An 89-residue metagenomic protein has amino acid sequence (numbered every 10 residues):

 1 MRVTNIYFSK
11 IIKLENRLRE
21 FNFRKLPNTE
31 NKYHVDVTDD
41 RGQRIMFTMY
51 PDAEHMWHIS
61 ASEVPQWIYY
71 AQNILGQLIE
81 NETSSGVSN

Functional and structural regions predicted by a protein language model:
M1-N28: Negatively charged, low-complexity tracts enriched in Asp/Glu with abundant Ser/Thr
N5, Q43-N89: Acidic, low-complexity intrinsically disordered segments
Y7-S9, K32-H34, R44: Exposed beta-strand and adjacent loop surfaces of beta-rich binding modules that mediate intermolecular recognition
L18, E30, I79-E82: Generic low-complexity, intrinsically disordered sequence content enriched in small uncharged/hydrophobic residues
R19, R41-R44: Short, charged low-complexity linear motifs
F23, V35-V37, A61: Residue-level recognition of conserved beta-strand positions in structured domain cores
N28-D39: Short, surface-exposed, low-complexity cationic segments
